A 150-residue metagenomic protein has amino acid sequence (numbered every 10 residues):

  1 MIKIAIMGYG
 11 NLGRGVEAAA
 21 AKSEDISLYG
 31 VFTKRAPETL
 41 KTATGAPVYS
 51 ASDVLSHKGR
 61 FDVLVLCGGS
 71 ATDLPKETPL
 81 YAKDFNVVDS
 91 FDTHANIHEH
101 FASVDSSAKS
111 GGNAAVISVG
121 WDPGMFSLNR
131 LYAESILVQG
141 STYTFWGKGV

Functional and structural regions predicted by a protein language model:
K3-V16: Glycine-rich adenosine-cofactor-binding loop
K22-A43: NAD(P)-binding Rossmann-fold cofactor-contacting core
P47-D53: Short acidic-hydrophobic, aromatic-tinged amphipathic segments that line or gate anion-handling sites
V54-G59, V63, A71-S90: Rossmann-fold NAD(P) dinucleotide-binding segment
V87-S90, A115-V119, F145: General beta-strand structural signal in soluble alpha/beta enzymes
F91-A115: Rossmann-fold NAD(P)-binding glycine/threonine-rich loop
W121-D122, F126-V150: Conserved anion/nucleotide-ligand pocket segment
